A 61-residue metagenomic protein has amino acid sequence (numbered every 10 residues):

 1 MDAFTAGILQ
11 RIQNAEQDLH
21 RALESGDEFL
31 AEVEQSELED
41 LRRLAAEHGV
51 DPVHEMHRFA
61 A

Functional and structural regions predicted by a protein language model:
M1-A61: C-terminal-biased regions
